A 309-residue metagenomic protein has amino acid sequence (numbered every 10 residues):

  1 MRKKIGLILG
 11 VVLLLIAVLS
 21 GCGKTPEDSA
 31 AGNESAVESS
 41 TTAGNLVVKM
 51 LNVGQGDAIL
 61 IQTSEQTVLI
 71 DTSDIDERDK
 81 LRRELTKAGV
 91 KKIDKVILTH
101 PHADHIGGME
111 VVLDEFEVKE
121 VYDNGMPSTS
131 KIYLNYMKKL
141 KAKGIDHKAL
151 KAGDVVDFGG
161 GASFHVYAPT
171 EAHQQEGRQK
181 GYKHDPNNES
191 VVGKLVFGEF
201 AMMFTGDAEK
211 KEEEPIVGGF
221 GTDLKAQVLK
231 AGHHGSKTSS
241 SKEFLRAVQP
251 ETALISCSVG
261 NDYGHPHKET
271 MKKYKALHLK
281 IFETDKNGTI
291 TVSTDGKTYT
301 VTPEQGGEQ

Functional and structural regions predicted by a protein language model:
R2-G10, L15-Q309: Non-globular, low-confidence helical/coil segments that flank catalytic cores
